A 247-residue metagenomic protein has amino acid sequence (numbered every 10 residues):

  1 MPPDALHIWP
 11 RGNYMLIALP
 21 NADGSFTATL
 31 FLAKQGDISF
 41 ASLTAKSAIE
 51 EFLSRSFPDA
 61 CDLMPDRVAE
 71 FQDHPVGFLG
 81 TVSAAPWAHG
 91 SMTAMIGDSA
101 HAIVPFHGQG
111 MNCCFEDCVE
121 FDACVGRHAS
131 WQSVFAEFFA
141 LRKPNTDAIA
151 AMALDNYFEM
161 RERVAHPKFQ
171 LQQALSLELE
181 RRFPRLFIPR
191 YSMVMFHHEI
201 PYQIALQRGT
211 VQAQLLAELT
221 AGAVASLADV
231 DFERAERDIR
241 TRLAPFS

Functional and structural regions predicted by a protein language model:
M1-L79, S83-H89: Conserved FAD-binding catalytic core of PHBH/FMO-like flavoproteins
N21, F31-A33, I96-S99, M152: Generic beta-structure capping elements
A33-D37, A100-A102, N156: A short, flexible beta-alpha/helix-coil linker loop
A88-P105: Short FAD-binding loop at a beta-strand-to-alpha-helix junction that anchors the flavin cofactor in diverse
P105-E116: A conserved FAD-binding loop/helix module that cradles the flavin
C118-F121: Buried hydrophobic packing segments
A123-S247: C-terminal helical "tail/cap" subdomain of flavin- and related membrane-associated enzymes
